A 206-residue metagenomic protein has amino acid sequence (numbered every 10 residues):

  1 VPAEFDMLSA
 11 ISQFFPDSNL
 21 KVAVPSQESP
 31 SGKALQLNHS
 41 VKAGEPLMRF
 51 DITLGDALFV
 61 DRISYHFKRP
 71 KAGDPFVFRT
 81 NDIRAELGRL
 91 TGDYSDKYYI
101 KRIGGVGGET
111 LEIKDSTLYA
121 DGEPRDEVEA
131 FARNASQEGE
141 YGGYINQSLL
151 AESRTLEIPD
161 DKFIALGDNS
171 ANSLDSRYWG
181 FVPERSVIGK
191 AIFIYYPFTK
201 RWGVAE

Functional and structural regions predicted by a protein language model:
V1-E206: Soluble "head" domains of membrane/secretory-pathway proteins
